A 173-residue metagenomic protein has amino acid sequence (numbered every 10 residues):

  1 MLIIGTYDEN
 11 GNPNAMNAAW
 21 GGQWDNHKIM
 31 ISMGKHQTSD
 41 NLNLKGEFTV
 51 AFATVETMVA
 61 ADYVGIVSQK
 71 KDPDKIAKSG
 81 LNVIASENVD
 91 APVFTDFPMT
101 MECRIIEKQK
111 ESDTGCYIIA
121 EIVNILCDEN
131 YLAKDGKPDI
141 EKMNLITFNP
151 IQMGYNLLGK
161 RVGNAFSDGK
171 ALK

Functional and structural regions predicted by a protein language model:
M1-K173: Basic, polyanion-binding surface patches
